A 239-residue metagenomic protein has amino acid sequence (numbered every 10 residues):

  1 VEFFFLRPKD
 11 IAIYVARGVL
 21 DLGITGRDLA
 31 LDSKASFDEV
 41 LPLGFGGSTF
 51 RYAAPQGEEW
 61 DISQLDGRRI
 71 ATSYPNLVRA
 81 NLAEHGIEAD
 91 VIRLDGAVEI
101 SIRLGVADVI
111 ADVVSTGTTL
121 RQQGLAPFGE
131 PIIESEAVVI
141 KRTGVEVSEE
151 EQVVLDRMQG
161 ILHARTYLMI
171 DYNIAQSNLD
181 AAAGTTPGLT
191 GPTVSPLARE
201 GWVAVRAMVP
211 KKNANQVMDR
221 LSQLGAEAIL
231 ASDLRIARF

Functional and structural regions predicted by a protein language model:
V1, F5, T25-D38, G44-F45 (+2 more regions): Small-molecule-sensing regulatory modules
V1-V19: Short, structured active-site "lid" loops
I13, T49-A53: Signature of uroporphyrinogen-III synthase
